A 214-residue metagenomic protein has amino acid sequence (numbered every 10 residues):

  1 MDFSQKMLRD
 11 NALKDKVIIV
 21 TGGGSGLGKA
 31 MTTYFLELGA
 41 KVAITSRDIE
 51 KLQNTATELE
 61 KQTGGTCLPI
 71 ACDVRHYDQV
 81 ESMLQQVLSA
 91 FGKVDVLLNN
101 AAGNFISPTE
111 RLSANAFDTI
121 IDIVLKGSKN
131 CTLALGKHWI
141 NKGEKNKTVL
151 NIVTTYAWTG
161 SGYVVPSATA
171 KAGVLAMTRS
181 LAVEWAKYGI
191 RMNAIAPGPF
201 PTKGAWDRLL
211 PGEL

Functional and structural regions predicted by a protein language model:
V17, G22-G26: Conserved glycine-rich cofactor-binding loop
I49-E50, A71-M83, A114: The beta1-alpha1 cofactor-binding region of Rossmann-like NAD(H)/NADP(H)-dependent oxidoreductases
T55-T57, K187, P199-L214: A glycine/serine/threonine-rich, flexible loop-to-helix segment that serves as the NAD(P) cofactor-binding "lid"
P108-T109, S113-I121, A205-W206, L214: Substrate-binding pocket helix/loop in short-chain dehydrogenase/reductase
L112, G160-A168, S180, A205-R208: Active-site loop-to-helix junction immediately N-terminal to the catalytic Tyr of the SDR YXXXK motif in Rossmann-fold
T132, A170, T178: Active-site helix of classical SDR
K137, N141, V183-K187: Alpha-helical segment proximal to the catalytic Tyr-Lys
